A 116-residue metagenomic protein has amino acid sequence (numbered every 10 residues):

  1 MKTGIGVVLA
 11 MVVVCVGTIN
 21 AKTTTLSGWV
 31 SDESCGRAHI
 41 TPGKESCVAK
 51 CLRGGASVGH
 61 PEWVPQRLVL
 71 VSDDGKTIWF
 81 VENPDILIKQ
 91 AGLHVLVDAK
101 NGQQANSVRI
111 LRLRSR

Functional and structural regions predicted by a protein language model:
G6-V16: Bacterial N-terminal signal peptides
K22-R116: Conserved RNA-binding domains used in RNP assembly and mRNA/RNA metabolism
